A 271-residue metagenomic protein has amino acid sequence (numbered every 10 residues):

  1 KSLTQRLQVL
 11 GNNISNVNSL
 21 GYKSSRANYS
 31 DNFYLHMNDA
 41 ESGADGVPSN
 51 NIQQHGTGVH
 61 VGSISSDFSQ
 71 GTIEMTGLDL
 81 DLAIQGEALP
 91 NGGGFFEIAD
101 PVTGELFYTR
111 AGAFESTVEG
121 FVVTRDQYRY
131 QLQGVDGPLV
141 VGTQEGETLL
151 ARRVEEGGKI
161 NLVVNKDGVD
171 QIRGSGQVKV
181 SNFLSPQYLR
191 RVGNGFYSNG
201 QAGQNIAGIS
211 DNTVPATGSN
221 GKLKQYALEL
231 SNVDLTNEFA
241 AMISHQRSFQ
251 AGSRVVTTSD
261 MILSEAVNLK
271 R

Functional and structural regions predicted by a protein language model:
K1-V135, V141-R271: Amphipathic alpha-helical polymerization modules
